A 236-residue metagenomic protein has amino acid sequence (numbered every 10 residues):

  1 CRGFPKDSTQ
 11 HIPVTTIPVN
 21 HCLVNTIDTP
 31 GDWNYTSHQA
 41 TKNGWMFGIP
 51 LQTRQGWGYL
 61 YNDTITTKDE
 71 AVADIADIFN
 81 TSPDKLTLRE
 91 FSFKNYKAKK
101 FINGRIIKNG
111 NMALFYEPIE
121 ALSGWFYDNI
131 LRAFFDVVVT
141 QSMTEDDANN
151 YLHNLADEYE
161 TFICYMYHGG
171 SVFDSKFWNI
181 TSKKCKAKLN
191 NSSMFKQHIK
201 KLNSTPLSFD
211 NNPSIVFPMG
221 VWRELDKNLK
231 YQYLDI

Functional and structural regions predicted by a protein language model:
C1-D77, L131: Predominantly flavin-linked oxidoreductase catalytic cores and closely associated redox partners
Q10-I12, W33-Y35, L88, Y96-K97 (+2 more regions): Short, well-ordered helical secondary-structure segments
W45, F93-K94, K100-I102, K176-K183: Tryptophan-centered motif/residue detector
Q52, Y61-G170: FAD/FMN-dependent oxidoreductases across multiple families
D136-I236: Long, low-complexity C-terminal extensions of enzymes
